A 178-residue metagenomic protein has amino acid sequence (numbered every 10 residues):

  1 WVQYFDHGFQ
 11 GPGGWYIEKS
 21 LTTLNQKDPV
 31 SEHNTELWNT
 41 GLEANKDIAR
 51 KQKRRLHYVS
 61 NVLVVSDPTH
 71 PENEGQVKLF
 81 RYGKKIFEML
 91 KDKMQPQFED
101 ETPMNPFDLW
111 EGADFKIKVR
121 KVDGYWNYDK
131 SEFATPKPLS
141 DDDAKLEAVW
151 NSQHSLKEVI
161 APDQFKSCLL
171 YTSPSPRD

Functional and structural regions predicted by a protein language model:
W1-N105: OB-fold ssDNA-binding interfaces and closely related basic DNA-contact patches used across DNA replication/repair
F9-Q10, F133, P138, L170: Short linear sequence elements within intrinsically disordered, low-complexity coil regions
L79-E147: Extended serine/threonine-enriched, polar tracts that run as long, contiguous segments within proteins
W150-L170: Accessory, usually C-terminal, subdomains that scaffold auxiliary metal cofactors
Y171-D178: Conserved small/polar residues in nucleotide/adenosyl-binding loops
